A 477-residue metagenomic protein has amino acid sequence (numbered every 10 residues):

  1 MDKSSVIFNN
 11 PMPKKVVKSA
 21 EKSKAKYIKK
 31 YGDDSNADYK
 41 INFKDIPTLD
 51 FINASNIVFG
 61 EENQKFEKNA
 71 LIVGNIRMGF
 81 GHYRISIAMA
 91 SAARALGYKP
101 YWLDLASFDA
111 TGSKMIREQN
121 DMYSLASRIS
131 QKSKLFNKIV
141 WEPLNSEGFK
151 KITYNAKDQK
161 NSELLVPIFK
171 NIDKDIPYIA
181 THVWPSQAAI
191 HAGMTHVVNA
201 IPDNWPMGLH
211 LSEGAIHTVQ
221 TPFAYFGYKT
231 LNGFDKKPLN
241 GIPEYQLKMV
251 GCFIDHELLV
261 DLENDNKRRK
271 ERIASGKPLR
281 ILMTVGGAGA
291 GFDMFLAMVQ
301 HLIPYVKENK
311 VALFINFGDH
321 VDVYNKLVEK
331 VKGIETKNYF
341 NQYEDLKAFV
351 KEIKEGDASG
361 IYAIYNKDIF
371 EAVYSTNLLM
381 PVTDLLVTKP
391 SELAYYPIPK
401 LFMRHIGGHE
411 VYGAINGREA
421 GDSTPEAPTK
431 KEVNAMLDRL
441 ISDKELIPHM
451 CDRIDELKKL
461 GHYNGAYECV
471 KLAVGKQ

Functional and structural regions predicted by a protein language model:
M1-V58, I87-V166, G318-Y324, E329-G360: Conserved N-terminal ligand/cofactor-binding loop architecture of enzyme catalytic domains
G79-S91, I129-P243: Active-site and donor-binding regions of nucleotide-sugar-utilizing enzymes
I216-Q300, N316-V321: A nucleotide-sugar donor-handling region in carbohydrate enzymes
I273-M380: Donor-nucleotide binding loops and adjacent catalytic segments primarily of GT-B fold Leloir glycosyltransferases
E371-Y412: A donor-sugar binding/catalytic signature common to diverse glycosyltransferases and related nucleotide-sugar
G408-M436: Change "using UDP/GDP/dTDP sugars" to "using nucleotide sugars
D438-I454: Conserved donor-nucleotide binding/catalytic region of nucleotide-linked donor-dependent transferases
L460-Q477: C-terminal alpha-helical cap of glycosyltransferases
